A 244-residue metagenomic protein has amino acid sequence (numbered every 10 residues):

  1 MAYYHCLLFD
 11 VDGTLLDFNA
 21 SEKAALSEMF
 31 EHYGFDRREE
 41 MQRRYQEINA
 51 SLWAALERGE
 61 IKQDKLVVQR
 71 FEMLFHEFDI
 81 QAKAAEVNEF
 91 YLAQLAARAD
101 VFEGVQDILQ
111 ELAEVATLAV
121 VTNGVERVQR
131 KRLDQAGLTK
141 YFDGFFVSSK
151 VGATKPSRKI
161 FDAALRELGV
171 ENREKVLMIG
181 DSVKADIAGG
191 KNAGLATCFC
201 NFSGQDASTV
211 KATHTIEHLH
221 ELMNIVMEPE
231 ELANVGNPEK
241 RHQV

Functional and structural regions predicted by a protein language model:
M1-L7, A20, Q110, V121 (+1 more regions): Asp-based, Mg2+/Mn2+-dependent phosphohydrolase catalytic module
A2-E103: N-terminal helical cap/lid subdomain that shapes the substrate entry/recognition surface in HAD-like hydrolases
F35, I80, E114, V170-E171: Short, well-ordered coil loops that connect the C-terminus of an alpha-helix to the N-terminus of a beta-strand
G104-V115: Catalytic-core regions built around general acid/base machinery
